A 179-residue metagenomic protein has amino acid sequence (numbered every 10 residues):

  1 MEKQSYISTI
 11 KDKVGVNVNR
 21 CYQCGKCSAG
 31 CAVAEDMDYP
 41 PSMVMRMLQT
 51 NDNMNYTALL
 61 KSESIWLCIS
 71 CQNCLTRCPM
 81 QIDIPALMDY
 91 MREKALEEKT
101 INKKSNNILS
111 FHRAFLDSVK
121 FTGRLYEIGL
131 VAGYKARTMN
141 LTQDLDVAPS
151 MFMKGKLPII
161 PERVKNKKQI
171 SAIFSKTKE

Functional and structural regions predicted by a protein language model:
M1-K13, D36-W66, Q81-T142, A148: Ferredoxin-type iron-sulfur electron-transfer modules in oxidoreductases and energy-metabolism complexes
G15-A34, S62-I82: Cysteine-centered iron-sulfur cluster-binding motifs in ferredoxin-type domains/subunits of redox enzymes
I69-R77, L116-Y126, P158-A172: Juxtamembrane/interfacial segments around transmembrane helices
Q143-E179: C-terminal, charged low-complexity interaction regions
